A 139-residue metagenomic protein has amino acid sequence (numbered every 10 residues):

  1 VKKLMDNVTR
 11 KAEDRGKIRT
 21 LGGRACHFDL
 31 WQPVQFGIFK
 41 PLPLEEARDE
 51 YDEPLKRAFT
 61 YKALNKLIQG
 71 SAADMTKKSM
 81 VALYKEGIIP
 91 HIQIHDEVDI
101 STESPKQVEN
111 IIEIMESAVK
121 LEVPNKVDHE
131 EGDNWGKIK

Functional and structural regions predicted by a protein language model:
V1-K139: Conserved catalytic core of nucleotide polymerization and phosphodiester-bond processing enzymes
